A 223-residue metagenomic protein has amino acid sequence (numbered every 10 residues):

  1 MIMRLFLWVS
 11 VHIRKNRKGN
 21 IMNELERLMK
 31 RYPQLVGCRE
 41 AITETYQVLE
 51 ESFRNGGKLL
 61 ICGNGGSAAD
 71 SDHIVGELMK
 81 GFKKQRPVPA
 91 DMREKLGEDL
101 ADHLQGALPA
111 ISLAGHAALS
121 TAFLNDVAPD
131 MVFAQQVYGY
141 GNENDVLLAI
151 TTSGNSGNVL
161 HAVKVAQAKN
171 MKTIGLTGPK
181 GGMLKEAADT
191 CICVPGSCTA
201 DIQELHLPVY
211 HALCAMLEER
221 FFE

Functional and structural regions predicted by a protein language model:
L5-I21: Short, Lys/Arg-enriched N-terminal segments with co-localized hydrophobic residues within the first ~10-30 amino acids
N20-G37: Generic N-terminal amphipathic, Lys/Arg-enriched alpha-helix
G37-N55: A short, well-structured juxtamembrane/interface segment
E51-Y140: Glycine-rich, small/polar surface segments that engage phosphate groups of diverse ligands
A68-D72, N155-A162, L184: Short glycine/serine/threonine-rich phosphate/pyrophosphate-binding segments that cradle anionic phosphate groups
G139, A200-E223: A charged, well-structured terminal subsegment
G175-A188: Short, glycine/polar-rich helix-capping loops at beta-to-alpha or helix-loop-helix junctions that flank or form
